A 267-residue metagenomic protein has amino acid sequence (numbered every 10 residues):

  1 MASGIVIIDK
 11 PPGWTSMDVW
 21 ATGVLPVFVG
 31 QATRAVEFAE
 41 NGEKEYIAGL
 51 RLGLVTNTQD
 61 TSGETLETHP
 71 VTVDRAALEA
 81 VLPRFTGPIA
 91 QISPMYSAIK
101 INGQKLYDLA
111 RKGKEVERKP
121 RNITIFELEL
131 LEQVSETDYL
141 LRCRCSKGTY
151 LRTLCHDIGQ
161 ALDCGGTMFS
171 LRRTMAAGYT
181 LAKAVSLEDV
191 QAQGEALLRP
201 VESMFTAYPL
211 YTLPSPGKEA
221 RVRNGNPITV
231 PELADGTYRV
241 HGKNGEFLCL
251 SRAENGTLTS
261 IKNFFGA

Functional and structural regions predicted by a protein language model:
M1-S146, T153, D157-V185: Catalytic cores of RNA-modifying enzymes
M1-W20, V24, A39, A76 (+2 more regions): Accessory RNA 3′-end/elbow-binding domains used by RNA modification enzymes
